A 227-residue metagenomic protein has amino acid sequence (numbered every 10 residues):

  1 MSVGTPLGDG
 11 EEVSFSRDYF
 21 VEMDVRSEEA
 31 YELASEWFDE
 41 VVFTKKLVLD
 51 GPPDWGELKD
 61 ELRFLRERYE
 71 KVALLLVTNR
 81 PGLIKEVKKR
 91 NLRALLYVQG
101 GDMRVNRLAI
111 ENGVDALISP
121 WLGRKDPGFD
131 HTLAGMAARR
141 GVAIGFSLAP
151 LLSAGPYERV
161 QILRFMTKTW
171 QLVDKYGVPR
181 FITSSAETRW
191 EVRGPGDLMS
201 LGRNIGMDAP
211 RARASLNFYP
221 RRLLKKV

Functional and structural regions predicted by a protein language model:
M1-F43, L49-E67, G82-K85, N91-L95 (+1 more regions): Charged catalytic cores and adjacent phosphate/nucleic-acid-binding surfaces used for phosphate/nucleic-acid chemistry
K71-I84, D102: A glycine-rich, hydrophobic loop/mini-helix early in the fold
Q99: N-terminal glycine-rich "phosphate-gripper" loop used for MgATP/nucleotide binding and carboxylate activation
